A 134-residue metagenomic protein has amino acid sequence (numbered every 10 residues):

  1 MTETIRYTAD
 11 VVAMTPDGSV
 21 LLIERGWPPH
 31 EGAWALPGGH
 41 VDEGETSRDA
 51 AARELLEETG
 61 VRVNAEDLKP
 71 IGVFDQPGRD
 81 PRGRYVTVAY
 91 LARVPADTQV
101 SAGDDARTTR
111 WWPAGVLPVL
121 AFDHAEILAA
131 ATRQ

Functional and structural regions predicted by a protein language model:
M1, R133-Q134: C-terminal end-of-chain micro-motif
M1-A35, R48, V63: N-terminal strand-loop-strand
R25, G38, A114: Active-site donor-binding loop signature of nucleotide-sugar glycosyltransferases
A35-V41: Short helix/strand-bridging catalytic loops that position acidic/His residues to coordinate divalent metals and engage
V41-R133: Unchanged
